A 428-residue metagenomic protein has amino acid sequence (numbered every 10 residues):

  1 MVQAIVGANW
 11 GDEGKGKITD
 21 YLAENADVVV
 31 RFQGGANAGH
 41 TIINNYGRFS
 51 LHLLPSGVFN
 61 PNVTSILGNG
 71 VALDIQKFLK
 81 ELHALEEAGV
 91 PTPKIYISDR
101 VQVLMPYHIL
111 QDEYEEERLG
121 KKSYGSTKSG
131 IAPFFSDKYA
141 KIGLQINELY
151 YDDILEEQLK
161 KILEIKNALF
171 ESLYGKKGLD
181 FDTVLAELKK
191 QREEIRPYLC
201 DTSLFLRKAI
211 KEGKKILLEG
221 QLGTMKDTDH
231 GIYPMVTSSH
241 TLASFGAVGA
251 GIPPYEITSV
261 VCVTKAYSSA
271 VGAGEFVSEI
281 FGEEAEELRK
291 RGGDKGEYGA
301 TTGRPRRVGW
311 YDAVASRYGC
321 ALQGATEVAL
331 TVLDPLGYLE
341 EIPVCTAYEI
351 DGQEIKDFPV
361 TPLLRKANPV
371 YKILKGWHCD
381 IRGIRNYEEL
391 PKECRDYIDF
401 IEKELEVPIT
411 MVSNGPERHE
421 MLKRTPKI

Functional and structural regions predicted by a protein language model:
M1-I428: Non-transmembrane, aqueous-exposed alpha-helical and coiled segments at domain scale
